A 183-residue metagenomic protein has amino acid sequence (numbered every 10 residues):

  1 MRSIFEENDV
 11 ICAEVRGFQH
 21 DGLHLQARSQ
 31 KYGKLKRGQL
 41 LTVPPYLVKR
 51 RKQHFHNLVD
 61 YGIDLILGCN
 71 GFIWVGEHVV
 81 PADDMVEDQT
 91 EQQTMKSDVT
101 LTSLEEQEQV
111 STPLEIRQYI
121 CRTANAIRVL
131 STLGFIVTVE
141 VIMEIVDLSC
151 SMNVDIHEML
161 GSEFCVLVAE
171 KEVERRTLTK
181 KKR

Functional and structural regions predicted by a protein language model:
M1-C12, N57-L58: Short nucleic-acid-contacting surface segments enriched for D/E, G, S/T with interspersed K/R
A13-G33: Internal insertion modules embedded within essential enzymes
Q19-H20, Q39-R183: OB-fold/S1-family RNA-binding modules
K34-G38: A short, hydrophobic/aromatic-rich structural module that often spans a beta strand with its adjoining loop
